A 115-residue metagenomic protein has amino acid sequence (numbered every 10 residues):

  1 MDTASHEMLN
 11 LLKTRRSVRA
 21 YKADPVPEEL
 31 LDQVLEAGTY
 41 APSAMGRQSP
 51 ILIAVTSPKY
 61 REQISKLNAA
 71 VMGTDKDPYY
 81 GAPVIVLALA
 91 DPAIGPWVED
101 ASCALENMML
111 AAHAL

Functional and structural regions predicted by a protein language model:
M1-L115: Acidic, surface-exposed loops and disordered segments
